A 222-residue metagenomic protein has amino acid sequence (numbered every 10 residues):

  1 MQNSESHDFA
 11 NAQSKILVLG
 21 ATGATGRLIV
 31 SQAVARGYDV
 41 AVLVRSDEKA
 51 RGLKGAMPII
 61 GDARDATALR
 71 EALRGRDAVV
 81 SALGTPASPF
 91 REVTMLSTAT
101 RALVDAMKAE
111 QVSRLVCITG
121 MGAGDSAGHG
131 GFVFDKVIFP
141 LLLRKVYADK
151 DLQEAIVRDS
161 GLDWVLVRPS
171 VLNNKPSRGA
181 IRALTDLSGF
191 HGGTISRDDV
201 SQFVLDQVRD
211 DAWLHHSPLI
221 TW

Functional and structural regions predicted by a protein language model:
I16-L17, E48-A102, A106-A109, V208-A212: NAD(P)H-binding glycine-rich loop region in Rossmannoid oxidoreductase-like domains and their noncatalytic homologs
I16-R36: N-terminal Rossmann NAD(P)H-binding glycine-rich loop of SDR-like oxidoreductase domains
L19, L43, A82-L83, L115-M121 (+1 more regions): SDR active-site strand-loop-helix element
D39-A41, R45-D47, F90-R91, R101-K145 (+2 more regions): Conserved Rossmann-fold NAD(P)-dependent oxidoreductase catalytic core, especially the SDR/UDP-sugar
M95-L96, V167, I195-L205, H216: Substrate-positioning beta->alpha
D125, P176-I181, Q207-H216: Glycine/proline-rich active-site loop of Rossmann-fold NAD(P)-dependent oxidoreductases
E154-K175: Conserved beta-loop-beta element that borders a ligand/cofactor-binding pocket
